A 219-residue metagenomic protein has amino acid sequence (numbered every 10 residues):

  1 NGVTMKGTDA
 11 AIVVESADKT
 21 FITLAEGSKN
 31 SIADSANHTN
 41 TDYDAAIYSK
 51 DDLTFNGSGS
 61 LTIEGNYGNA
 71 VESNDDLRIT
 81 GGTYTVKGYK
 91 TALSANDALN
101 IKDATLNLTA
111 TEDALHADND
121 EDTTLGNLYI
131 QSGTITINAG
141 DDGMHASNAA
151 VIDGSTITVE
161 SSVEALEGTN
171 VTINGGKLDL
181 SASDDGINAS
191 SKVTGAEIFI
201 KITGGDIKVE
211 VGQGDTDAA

Functional and structural regions predicted by a protein language model:
N1-A219: A composition-driven surface/loop motif
